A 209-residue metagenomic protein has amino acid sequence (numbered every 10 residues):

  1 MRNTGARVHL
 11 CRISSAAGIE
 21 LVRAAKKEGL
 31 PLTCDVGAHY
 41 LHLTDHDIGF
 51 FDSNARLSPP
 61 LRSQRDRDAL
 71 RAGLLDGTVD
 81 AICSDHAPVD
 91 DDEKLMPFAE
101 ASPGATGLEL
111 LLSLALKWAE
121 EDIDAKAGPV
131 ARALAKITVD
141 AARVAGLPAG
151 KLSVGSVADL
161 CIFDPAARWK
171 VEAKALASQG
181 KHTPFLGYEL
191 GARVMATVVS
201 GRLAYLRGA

Functional and structural regions predicted by a protein language model:
M1-I82: Histidine/acidic residue-rich metal-binding segments in metalloenzymes
R2-G5, N54, L75, A81-I82 (+1 more regions): His/Asp/Glu-enriched, well-ordered alpha-helical/loop segment that forms or immediately abuts the divalent-metal
V8, D35, D85, A115 (+1 more regions): Residue-level signal for inorganic ion chemistry
S15, H39, A87-V89, P165-R168 (+1 more regions): Short, glycine-/Ser/Thr-/acidic-enriched flexible segments
A17, R65, K136, G146-L147 (+1 more regions): Short, conserved clusters of charged catalytic residues that mark active-site and nucleotide-handling motifs
G18-I19, H42, D90-D92, C161 (+2 more regions): Glycine/Thr-rich phosphate-binding loops of Rossmann-like dinucleotide-binding domains
A55-D66, S102-T106, T183-E189: A short acidic, glycine-rich active-site loop that binds or catalyzes chemistry on phosphate/adenosine moieties
P97-E100, V157-A209: C-terminal cap of metal-dependent C-N hydrolases
